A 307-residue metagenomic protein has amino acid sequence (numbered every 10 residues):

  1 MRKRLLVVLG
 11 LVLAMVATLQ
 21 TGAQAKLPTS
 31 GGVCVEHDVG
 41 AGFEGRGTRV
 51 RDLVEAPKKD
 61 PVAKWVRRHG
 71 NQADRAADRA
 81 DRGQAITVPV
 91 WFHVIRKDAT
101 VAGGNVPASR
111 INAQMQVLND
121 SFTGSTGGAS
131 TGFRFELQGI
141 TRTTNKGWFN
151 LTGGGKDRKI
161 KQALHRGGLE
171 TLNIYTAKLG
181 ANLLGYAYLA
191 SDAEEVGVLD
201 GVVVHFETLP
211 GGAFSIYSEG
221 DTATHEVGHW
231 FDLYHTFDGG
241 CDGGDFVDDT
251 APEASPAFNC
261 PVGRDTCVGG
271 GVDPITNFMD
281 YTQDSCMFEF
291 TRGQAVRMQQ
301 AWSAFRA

Functional and structural regions predicted by a protein language model:
M1-A25: Secretory targeting and sorting signals
K26-T171, K178-G180, S303-A307: Propeptide-to-catalytic entry region of secreted or membrane-anchored zinc metalloproteases
V88-V94, R134-L137, T171-T176, D200-F206 (+3 more regions): Structural recognition of the beta-strand scaffold that forms the well-ordered cores of secreted hydrolase catalytic
D98-A108, G212-Y217, S285-C286: Second-shell loop/turn segments in exported
N112-M115, N119, G201, D221-T224 (+3 more regions): Extracytoplasmic/secreted envelope proteins and their assembly/folding machinery, especially bacterial periplasmic
Q162-H235: Active-site-proximal segment of zinc-dependent metalloprotease catalytic domains
I216-F288: The catalytic-center signature of Zn2+-dependent metalloproteases
F288-A307: Pan-zinc metallopeptidase signature
